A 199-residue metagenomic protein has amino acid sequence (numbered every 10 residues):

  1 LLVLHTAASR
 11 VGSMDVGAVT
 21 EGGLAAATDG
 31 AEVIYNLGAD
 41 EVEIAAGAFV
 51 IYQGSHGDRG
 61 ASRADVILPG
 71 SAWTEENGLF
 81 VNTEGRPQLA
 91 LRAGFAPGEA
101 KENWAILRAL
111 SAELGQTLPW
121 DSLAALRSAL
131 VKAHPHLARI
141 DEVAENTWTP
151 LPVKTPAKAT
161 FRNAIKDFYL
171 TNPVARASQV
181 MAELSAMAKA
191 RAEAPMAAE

Functional and structural regions predicted by a protein language model:
L1-I140, A192-E199: Non-catalytic alpha/beta scaffold blocks inside enzyme catalytic domains
R127-E199: Long, low-complexity segments enriched in small/aliphatic residues
